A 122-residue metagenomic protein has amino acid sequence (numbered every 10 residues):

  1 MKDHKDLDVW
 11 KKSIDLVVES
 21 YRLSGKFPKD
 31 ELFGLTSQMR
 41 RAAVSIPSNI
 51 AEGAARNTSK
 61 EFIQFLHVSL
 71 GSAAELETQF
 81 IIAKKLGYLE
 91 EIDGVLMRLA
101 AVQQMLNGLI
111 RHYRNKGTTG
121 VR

Functional and structural regions predicted by a protein language model:
M1-R122: Short, C-terminally biased terminal segments at protein or domain edges
